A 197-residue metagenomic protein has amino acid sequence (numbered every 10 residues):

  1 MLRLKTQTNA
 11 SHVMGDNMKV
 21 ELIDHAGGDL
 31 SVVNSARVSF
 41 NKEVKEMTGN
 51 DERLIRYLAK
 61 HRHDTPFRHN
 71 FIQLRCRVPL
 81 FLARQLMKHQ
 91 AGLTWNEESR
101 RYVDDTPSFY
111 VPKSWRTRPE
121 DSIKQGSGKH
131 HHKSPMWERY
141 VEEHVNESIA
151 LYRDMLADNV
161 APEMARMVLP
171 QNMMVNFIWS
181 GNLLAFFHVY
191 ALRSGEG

Functional and structural regions predicted by a protein language model:
M1-G197: Family-specific signature for flavin-dependent thymidylate synthase
